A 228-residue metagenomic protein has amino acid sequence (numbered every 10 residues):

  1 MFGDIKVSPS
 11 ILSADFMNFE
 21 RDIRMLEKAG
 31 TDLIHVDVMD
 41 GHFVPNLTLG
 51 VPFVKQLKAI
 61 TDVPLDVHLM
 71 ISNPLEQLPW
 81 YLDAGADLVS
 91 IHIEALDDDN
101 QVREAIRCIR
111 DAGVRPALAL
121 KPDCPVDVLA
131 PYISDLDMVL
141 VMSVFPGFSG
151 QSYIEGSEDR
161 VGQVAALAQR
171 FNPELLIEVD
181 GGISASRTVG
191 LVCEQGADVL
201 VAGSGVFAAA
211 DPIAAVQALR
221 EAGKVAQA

Functional and structural regions predicted by a protein language model:
M1-S90, A95-E104, C108-R110, R115-P116 (+8 more regions): Conserved N-terminal beta1-alpha1 strand-loop-helix module at the mouth
A119-D123: Short gly/ser/thr-rich secondary-structure transition/capping motifs
C124-V128: A short, acidic/glycine-rich surface segment
M138, F145, Y153-V199: Active-site/ligand-binding-proximal alpha/beta "capping" segment
